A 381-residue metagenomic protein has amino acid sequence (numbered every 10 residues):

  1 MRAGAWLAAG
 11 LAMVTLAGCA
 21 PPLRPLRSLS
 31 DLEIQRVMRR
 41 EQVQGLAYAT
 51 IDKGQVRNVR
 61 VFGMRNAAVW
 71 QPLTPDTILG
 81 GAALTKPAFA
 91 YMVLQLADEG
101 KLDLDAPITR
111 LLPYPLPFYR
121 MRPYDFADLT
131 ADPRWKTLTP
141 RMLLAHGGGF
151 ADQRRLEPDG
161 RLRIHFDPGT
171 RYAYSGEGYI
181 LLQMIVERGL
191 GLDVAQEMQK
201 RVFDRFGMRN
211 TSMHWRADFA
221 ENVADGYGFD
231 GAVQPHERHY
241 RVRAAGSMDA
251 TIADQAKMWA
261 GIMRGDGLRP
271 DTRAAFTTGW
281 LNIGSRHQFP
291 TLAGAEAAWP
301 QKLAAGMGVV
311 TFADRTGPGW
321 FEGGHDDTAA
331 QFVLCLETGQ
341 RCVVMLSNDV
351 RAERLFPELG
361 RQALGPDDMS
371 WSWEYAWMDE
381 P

Functional and structural regions predicted by a protein language model:
M1-L7: Bacterial N-terminal signal peptides that target proteins for export
A17-G18: C-terminal motif of bacterial Sec signal peptides marking the signal peptidase cleavage site
R24-L79, K101, E157-H165: Short, conserved catalytic-motif segment at the N-terminal edge
D31, Y48, G54, I78-D105 (+3 more regions): Active-site SXXK
I51-K53, D105-F126, G279: Acidic helix-start/capping segments at beta-turn-to-alpha-helix junctions
F62, N66, Y119-W320, H325: Short, surface-exposed loop or secondary-structure junction motifs that flank catalytic or metal-binding residues
G279-A295, R315, V350-P381: Short, gly/Ser/Thr-rich active-site loops of penicillin-recognizing serine hydrolases
G319-E322, A329-T338: Short, surface-exposed beta-strand/loop micro-motifs that present aromatic residues
